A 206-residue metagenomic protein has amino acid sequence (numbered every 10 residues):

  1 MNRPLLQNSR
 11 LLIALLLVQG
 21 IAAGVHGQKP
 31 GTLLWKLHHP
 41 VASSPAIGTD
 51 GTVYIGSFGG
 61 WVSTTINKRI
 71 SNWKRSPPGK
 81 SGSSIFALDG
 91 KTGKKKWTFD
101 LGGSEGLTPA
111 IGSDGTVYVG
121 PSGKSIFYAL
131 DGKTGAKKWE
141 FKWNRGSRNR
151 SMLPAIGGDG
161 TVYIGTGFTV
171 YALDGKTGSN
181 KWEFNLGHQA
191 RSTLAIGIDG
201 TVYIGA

Functional and structural regions predicted by a protein language model:
N2-L12: Bacterial N-terminal signal peptides that target proteins for export
N2-R3, V18, N67: Intrinsically disordered, low-complexity regions
L12-G20: Bacterial N-terminal signal peptides
V25-A206: Extracytoplasmic/lumenal domain signature
